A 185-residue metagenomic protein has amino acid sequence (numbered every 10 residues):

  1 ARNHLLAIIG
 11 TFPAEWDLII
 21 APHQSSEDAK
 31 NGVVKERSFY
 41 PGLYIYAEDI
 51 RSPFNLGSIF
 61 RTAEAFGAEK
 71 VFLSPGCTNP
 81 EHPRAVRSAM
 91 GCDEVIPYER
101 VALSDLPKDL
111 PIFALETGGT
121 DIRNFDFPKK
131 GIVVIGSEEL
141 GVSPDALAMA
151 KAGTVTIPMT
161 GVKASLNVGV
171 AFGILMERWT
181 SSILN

Functional and structural regions predicted by a protein language model:
A1-D28: N-terminal positively charged helical leader segments and presequences
D28-G118: RNA substrate-binding interface of SAM-dependent RNA methyltransferases
F54-N55, E81, V142, K163-L166: Residues that form or flank phosphate/diphosphate-binding pockets in enzymes that use nucleotide phosphates
F60, E94, I122, E139 (+4 more regions): Short, flexible micro-motifs
A63, V134, A171: Conserved RecA-like P-loop NTPase ATPase core
L103-S104, E138, W179: Short loop segments at secondary-structure junctions
A114-V162: Active-site/ligand-binding-proximal alpha/beta "capping" segment
A148-N185: Structured adenosyl-cofactor binding patch, chiefly the S-adenosyl-L-methionine
